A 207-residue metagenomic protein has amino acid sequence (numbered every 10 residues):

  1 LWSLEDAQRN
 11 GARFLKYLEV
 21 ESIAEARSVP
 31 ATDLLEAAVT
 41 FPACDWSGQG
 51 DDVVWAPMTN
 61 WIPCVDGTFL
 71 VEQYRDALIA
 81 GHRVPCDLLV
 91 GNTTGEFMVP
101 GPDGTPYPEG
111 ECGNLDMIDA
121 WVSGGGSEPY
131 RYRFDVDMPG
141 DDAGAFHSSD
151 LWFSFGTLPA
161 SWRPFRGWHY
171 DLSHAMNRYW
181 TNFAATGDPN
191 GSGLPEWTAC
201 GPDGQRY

Functional and structural regions predicted by a protein language model:
L1-D119: Substrate-access "cap/lid" subdomains that shape and gate the entrance to catalytic or ligand-binding pockets
S47, D119, S123-Y207: Mobile gating loops/cap/lid regions near enzyme active sites that modulate substrate access
